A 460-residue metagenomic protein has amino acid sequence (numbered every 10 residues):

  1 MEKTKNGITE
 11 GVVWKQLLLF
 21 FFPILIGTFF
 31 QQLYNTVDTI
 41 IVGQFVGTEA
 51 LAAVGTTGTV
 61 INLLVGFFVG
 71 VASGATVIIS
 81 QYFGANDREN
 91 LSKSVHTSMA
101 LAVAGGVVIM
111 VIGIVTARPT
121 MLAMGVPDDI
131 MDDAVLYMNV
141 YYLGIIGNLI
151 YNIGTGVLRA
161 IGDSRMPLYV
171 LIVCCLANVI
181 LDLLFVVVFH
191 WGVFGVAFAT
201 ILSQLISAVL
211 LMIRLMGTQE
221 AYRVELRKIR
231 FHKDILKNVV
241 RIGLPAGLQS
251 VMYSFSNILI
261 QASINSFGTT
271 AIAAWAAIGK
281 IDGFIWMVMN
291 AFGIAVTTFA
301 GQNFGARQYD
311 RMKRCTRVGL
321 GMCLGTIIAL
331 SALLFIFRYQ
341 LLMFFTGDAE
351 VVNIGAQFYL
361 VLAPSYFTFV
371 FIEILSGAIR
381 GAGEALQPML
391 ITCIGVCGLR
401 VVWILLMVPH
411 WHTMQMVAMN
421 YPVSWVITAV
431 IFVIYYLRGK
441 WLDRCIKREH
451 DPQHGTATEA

Functional and structural regions predicted by a protein language model:
M1-F21, I79-G144, V188-L244, A300-S365 (+1 more regions): Short alpha-helical transmembrane segments in multi-pass integral membrane proteins
E10, W14-L33, V37, V60-F67 (+8 more regions): Residue-level signal for short hydrophobic patches within transmembrane helices of multi-pass membrane transporters
L19-D38, V140, Y151, C174 (+5 more regions): Transmembrane helical elements of multi-pass membrane transporters/channels
F29, L33-L51, M121-D128, L184-W191 (+5 more regions): Helix-terminus/linker motif at the lipid-water interface of multi-pass membrane proteins
V46-T59, M138, A197, T269-F284 (+2 more regions): Small-residue hotspots at the loop-to-helix junctions and early N-terminal turns of transmembrane alpha-helices
L51-V111, N148-P167, A274-R338, F369-T392: Small-residue-rich hydrophobic transmembrane alpha-helices
L63-G66, N178-D182, A208-M212, F284-M287 (+3 more regions): Hydrophobic transmembrane alpha-helices of multi-pass small-molecule transporters
A72, V140-R159, P167-C175, V196-L211 (+4 more regions): Short runs within selected transmembrane alpha-helices of multi-pass transporters and secretion channels
